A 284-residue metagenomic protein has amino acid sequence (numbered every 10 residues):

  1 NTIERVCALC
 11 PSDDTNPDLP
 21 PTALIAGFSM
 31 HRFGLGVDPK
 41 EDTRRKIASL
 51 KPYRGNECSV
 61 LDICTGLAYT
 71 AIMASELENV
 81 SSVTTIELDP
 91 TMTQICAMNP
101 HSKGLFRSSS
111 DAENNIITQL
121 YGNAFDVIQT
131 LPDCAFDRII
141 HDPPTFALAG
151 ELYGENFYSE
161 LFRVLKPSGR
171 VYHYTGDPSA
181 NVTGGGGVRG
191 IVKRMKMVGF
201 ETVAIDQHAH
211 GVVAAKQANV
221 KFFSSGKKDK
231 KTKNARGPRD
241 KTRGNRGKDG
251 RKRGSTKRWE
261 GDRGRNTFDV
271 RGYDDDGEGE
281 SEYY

Functional and structural regions predicted by a protein language model:
N1-D14: N-terminal auxiliary segments of SAM/dcSAM-dependent transferases
V37-E57: Conserved alpha-helix/loop element of class I SAM-dependent methyltransferases that forms part of the SAM/SAH-binding
G55-G66, T84: Conserved class I S-adenosyl-L-methionine
L67-V80: Conserved SAM-binding loop of SAM-dependent methyltransferases across substrates and taxa, primarily the Class I
I86-D133: S-adenosyl-L-methionine
Y153-P167: A short glycine-rich, Lys/Arg-flanked "PGG" loop and its adjoining helix->strand segment in the class I
S168-G176: Conserved beta-strand signature within the Rossmann-like core of class I S-adenosyl-L-methionine
P178-G247, R251-D274, G279-Y284: Class I S-adenosyl-L-methionine
